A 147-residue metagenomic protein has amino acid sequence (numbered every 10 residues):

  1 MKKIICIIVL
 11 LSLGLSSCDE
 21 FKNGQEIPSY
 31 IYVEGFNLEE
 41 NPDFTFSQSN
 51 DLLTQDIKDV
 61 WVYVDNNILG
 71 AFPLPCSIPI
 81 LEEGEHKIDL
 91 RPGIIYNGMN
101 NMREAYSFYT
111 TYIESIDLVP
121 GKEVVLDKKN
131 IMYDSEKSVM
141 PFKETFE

Functional and structural regions predicted by a protein language model:
M1-I4: Positively charged n-region of N-terminal signal peptides that target proteins for export
G14-S17: C-terminal motif of bacterial Sec signal peptides marking the signal peptidase cleavage site
D19-K22: Bacterial signal peptide processing site
V33-L52: Short amphipathic, basic-aromatic surface patches that mediate peripheral association with negatively charged
I68-P79: Short, solvent-exposed S/T- and G/P-enriched segments that are highly enriched in secreted/extracellular and lumenal
E82-N101: A short, solvent-exposed beta-strand micro-motif common in secreted/extracellular proteins
N97-N130: Structured interaction patches on ligand/partner-binding surfaces of diverse proteins
D127-E147: Extracellular carbohydrate-recognition regions
